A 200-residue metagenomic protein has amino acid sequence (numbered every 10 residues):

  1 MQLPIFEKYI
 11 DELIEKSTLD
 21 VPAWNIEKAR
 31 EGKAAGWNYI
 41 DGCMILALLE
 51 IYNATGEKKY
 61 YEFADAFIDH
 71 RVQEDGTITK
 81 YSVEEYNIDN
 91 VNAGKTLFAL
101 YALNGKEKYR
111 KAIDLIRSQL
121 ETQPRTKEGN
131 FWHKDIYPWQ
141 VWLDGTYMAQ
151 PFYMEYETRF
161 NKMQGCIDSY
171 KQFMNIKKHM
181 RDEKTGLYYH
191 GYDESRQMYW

Functional and structural regions predicted by a protein language model:
M1-V72, E107-L115, Q119-Q123, K127-E128: Low-complexity, Ser/Thr/Pro/Gly-enriched N-terminal "stalk/linker" regions
P4-E15, I26-E27, T77-S82, W132-P138 (+2 more regions): Surface loop/turn signatures of beta-propeller and other carbohydrate-active proteins
W37-N53, E85-A102, V141-T158: Well-ordered alpha-helical segments within folded domains of soluble proteins
Y60, D65-K95: Mid-chain, structured segments of secreted extracytoplasmic proteins
T77-T79, K108, E183: Boundary/linker segments of alpha-helical solenoid repeat arrays
N92, L115-Q119, Q172: Hydrophobic alpha-helical segments of small multi-pass membrane proteins
K127-D193, M198-W200: Aromatic- and glycine-enriched pocket-lining scaffold segments that form the walls of small-molecule binding clefts
